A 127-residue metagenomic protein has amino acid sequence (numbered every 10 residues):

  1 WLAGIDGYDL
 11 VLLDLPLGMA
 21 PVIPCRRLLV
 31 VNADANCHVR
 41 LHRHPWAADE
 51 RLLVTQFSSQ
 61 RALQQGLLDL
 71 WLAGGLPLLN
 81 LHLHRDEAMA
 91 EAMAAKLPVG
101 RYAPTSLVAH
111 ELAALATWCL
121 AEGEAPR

Functional and structural regions predicted by a protein language model:
W1-P24: Switch II (G3) loop of P-loop NTPases
Y8, P24-R26, A47-A48, G75: Short, well-ordered alpha-helix to beta-strand connector turns
L12-L15, L28-A33, E50-Q56: Conserved beta-strand segments of the P-loop GTPase G domain that flank and frequently precede/overlap
V22-P45, S58-L63: Conserved Switch II/interswitch segment of TRAFAC-class P-loop GTPases
A48, V54, A125-R127: Acidic-aromatic/histidine active-site loop/patch
Q56-Q60, L68-A103, L112, W118: Beta-strand-loop-alpha "switch" segments that mediate conformational coupling across diverse proteins
L107: Aromatic (Trp/Tyr) and acidic
A114-P126: C-terminal alpha-helix
